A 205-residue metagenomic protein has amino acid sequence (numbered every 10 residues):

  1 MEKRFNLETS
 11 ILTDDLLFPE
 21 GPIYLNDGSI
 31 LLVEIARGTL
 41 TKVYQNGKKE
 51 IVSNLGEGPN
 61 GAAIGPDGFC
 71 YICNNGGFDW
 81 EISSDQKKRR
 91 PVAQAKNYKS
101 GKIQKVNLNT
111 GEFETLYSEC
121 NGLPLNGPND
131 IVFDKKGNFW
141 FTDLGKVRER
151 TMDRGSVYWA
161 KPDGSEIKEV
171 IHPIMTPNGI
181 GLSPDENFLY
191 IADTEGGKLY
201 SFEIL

Functional and structural regions predicted by a protein language model:
M1-L205: Sequence-structural signature of mature extracellular/luminal beta-sheet repeat domains, prominently beta-propellers
